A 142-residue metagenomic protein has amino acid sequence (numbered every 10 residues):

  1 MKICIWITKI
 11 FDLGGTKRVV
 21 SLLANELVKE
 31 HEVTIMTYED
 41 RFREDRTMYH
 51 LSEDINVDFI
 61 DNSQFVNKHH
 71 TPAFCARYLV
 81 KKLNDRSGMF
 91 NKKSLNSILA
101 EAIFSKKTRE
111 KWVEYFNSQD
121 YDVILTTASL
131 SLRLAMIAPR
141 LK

Functional and structural regions predicted by a protein language model:
M1-C4: Extreme N-terminal starter segment of soluble prokaryotic enzymes
I10-L13, H31-I98: N-terminal strand-loop element at the rim of the active site of nucleotide-sugar-dependent glycosyltransferases
G15-L23, R43: Conserved alpha-helical elements of sugar-nucleotide-dependent glycosyltransferases
L23-H31: A short, Lys/Arg-enriched amphipathic alpha-helix followed by its capping loop at the start of a domain
R109-Q119: Short, well-structured alpha-helical segments in soluble
D122-V123: Structural motif
T126-S131: Short His-centered aromatic/hydrophobic patch
A138-K142: Short, conserved loop/helix-junction motifs that constitute active-site signature segments in enzyme catalytic cores
